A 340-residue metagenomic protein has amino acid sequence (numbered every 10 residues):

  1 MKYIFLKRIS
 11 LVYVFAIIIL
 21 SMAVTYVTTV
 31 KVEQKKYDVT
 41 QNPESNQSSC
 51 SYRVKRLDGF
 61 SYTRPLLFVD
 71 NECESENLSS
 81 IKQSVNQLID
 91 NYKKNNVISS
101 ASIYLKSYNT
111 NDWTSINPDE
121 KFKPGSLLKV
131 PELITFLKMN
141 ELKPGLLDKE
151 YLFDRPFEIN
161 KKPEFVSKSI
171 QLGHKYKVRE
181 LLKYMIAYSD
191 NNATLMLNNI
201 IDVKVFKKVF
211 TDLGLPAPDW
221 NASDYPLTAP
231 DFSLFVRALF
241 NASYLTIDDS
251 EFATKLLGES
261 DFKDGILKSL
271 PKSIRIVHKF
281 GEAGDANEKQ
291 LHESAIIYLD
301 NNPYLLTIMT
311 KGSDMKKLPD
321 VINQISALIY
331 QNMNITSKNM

Functional and structural regions predicted by a protein language model:
K2-N95, S243-D261, L270, E288-M340: Structured C-terminal helix/loop/strand segments within mature extracytoplasmic catalytic/sensor domains
L66-S80, L152-E259: Active-site-adjacent helix/loop patches that line small-molecule binding or acyl-intermediate pockets
V97-F122: Short, conserved catalytic-motif segment at the N-terminal edge
S99-A101, T110-D112, L147-K149, T228 (+2 more regions): Envelope-exposed proteins and targeting segments
S102-L105, Y184, L305-I308: Structural recognition of the beta-strand scaffold that forms the well-ordered cores of secreted hydrolase catalytic
N111, K123-F153, M185, L306: Active-site SXXK
I134-L142, A187, L234-N241, Y330-Q331: Short glycine/serine- and small hydrophobic-enriched flexible loop segments
S260-A283: Short Gly/Thr-rich strand-loop-strand
